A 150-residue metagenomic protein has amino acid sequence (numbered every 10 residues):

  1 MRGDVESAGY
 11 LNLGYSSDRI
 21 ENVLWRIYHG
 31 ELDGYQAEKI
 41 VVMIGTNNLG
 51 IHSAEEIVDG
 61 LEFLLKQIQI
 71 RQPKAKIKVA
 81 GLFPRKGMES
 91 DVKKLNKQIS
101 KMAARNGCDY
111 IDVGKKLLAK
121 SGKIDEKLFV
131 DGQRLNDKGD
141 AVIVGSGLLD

Functional and structural regions predicted by a protein language model:
M1-K66, Q72, P84-K93, K97: Conserved SGNH/GDSL esterase-like catalytic core that processes O-acyl groups on lipids and polysaccharides
A8, A75, N106-C108: A structural micro-motif
G14, G81, D112-G114: Residue-level recognition of beta-strand->loop/alpha-helix junctions
V41, K76-K78, D109: A structural signal for isolated positions on well-ordered beta-strands in alpha/beta enzyme cores
I44, V79-F83, I124-L128: Surface-exposed aromatic
I70-R71, R105: Secondary-structure boundary elements
Q72-V79, G114: A non-catalytic structural micro-motif
K86-D150: Catalytic His-Asp segment of secreted/periplasmic serine-dependent ester chemistry enzymes
